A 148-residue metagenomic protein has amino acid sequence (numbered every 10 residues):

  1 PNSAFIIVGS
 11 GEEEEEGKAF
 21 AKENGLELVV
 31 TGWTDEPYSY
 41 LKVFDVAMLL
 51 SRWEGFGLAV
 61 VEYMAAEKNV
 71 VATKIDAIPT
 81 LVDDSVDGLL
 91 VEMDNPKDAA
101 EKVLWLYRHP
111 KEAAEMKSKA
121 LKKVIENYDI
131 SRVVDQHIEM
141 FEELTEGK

Functional and structural regions predicted by a protein language model:
P1-V29, E112: A conserved nucleotide-sugar
W33, R52: Aromatic "clamp/platform" in nucleotide-sugar-dependent glycosyltransferases that forms part of the donor/acceptor
P37, G57-V60, I78: Short glycine/serine-rich donor-binding loops of glycosyltransferases
Y38, D45, E67: A short alpha->beta transition loop at the rim of the catalytic pocket in nucleotide-sugar-dependent
A47-M48, V71: A short hydrophobic beta-strand element within the catalytic core of glycosyltransferases that build diverse glycans
N69-A72, V82: Short hydrophobic beta-strand element within catalytic cores of glycosyltransferases and related nucleotide-activated
D84-S85, L89-P96, W105-P110: Conserved acidic donor-binding segment of nucleotide-sugar-dependent glycosyltransferases
D98, W105, E112-N127, V133-E139 (+1 more regions): A short, well-ordered alpha-helix in the C-terminal region of glycosyltransferases
